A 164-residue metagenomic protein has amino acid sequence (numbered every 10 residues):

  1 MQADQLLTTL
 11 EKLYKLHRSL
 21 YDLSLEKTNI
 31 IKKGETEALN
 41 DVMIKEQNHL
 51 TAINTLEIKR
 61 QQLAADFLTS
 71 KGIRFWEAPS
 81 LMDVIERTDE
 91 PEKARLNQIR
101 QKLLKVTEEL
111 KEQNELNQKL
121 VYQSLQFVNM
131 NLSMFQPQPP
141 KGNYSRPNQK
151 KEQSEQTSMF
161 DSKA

Functional and structural regions predicted by a protein language model:
M1-D83: Extended, charge-rich alpha-helical scaffolding segments
A78-A164: Short terminal interaction segments
